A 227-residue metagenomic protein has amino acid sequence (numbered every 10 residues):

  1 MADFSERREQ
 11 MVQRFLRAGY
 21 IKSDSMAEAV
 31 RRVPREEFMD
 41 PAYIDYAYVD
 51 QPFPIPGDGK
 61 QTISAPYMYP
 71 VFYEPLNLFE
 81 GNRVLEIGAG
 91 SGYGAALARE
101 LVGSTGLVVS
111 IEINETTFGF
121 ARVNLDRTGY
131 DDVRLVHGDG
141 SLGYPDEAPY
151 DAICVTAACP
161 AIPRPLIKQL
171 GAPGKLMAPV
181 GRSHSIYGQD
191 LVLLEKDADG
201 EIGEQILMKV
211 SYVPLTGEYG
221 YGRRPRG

Functional and structural regions predicted by a protein language model:
M1-I87, Y93-L97, L101, T116-D131 (+2 more regions): Class I SAM-dependent transferase core
N77-I202: Conserved nucleotide-cofactor-binding alpha/beta core module
